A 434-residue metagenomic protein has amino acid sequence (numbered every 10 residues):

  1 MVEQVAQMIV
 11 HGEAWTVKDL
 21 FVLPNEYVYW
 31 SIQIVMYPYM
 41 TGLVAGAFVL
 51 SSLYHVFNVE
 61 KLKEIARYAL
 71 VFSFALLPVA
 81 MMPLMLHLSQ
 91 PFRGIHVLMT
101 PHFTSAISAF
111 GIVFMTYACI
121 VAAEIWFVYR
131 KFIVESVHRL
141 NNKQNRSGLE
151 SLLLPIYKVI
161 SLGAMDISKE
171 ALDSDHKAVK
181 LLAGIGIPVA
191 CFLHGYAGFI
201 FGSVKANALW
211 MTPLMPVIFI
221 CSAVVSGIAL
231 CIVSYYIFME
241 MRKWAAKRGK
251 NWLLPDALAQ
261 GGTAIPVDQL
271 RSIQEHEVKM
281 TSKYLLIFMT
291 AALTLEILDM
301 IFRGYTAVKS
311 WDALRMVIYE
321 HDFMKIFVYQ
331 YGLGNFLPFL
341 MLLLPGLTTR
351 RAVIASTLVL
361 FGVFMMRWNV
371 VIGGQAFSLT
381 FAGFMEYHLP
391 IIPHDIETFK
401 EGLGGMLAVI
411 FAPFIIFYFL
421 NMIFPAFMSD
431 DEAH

Functional and structural regions predicted by a protein language model:
M1-K18, H96-L98, S310-R315, Q375-H394: Membrane-interfacial helical/loop segments at transmembrane boundaries in membrane proteins
M1-Y54, G373, Y418: N-terminal signal-anchor module of multipass membrane proteins
V2-V10, M40-N58, Y68-T100, A106-M165 (+1 more regions): Transmembrane-helix bundle segments that line or gate the permeation/cavity pathway in multi-pass membrane proteins
T16-K18, F48-I65, E240, W244-K247: Membrane-interface helix-loop junction between the first two transmembrane segments
F21-Q33, L98-A106, E170-K177, A206-M215 (+2 more regions): Membrane-interface segments at the starts/ends of alpha-helical transmembrane spans
Q33-Y37, S108-G111, M215-F219, V308-G332 (+2 more regions): Membrane-interface transmembrane-helix boundary segments in multi-pass integral membrane proteins
P38-Y39, V59-E60, I120, W126-T348 (+3 more regions): Long, contiguous internal "core" modules enriched in hydrophobic/ aromatic residues
R350-S356, L360-H434: TerminUS-proximal long segments
